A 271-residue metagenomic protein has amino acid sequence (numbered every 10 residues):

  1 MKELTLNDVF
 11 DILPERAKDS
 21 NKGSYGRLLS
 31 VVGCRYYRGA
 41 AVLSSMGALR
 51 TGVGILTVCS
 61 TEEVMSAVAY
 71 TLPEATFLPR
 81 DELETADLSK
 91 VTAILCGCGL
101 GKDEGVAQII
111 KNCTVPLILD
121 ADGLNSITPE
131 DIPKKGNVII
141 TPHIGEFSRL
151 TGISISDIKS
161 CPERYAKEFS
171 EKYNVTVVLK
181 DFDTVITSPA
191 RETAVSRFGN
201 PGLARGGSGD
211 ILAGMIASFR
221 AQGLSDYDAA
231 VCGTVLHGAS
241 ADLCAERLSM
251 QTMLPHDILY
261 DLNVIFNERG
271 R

Functional and structural regions predicted by a protein language model:
M1-P116, N125-I139, S148-R271: Small-residue (G/A/S/T)-rich helix-start motifs and N-terminal tracts that mark the onset
